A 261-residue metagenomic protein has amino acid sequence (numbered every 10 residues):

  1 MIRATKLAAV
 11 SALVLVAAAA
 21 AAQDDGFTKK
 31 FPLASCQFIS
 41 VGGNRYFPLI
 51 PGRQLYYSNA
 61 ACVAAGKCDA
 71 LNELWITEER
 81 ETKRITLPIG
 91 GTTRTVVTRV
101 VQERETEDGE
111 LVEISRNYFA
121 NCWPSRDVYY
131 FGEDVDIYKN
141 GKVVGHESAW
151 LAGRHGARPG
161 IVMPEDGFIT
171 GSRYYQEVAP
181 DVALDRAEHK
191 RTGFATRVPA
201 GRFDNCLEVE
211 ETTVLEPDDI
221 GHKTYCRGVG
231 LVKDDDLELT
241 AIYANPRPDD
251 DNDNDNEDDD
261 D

Functional and structural regions predicted by a protein language model:
M1-A9: Bacterial N-terminal signal peptides that target proteins for export
L13-A21: Hydrophobic h-region of N-terminal signal peptides that target proteins for export in Gram-negative bacteria
Q23-D253: Conserved functional acidic sites
N252-D260: Asparagine/serine/threonine-enriched low-complexity, disordered tracts, especially those forming N-linked glycosylation
